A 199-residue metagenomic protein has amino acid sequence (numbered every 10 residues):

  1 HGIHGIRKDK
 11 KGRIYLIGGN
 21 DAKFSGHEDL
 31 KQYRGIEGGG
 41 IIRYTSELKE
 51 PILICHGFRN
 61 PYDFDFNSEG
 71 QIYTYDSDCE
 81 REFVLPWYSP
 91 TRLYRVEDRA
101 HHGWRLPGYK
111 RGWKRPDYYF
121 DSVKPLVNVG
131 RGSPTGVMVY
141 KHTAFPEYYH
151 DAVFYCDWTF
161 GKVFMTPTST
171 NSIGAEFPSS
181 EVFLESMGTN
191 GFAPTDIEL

Functional and structural regions predicted by a protein language model:
H1-L199: Beta-propeller domains with acidic blade repeats across secreted/periplasmic ectodomains and cytosolic WD/CNH propellers
